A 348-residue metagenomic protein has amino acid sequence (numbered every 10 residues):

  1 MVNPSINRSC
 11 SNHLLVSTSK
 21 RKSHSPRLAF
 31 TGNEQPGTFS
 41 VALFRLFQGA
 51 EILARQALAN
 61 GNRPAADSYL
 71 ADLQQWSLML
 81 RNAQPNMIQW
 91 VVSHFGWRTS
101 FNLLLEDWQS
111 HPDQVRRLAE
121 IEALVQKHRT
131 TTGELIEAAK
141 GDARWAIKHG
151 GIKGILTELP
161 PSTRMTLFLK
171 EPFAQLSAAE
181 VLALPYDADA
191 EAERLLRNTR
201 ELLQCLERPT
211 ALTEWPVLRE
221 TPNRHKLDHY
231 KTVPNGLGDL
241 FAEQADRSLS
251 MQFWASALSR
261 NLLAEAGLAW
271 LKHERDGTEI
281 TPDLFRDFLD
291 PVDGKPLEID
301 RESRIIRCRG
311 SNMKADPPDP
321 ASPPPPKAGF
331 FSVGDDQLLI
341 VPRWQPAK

Functional and structural regions predicted by a protein language model:
M1-K348: Short acidic linear motifs
